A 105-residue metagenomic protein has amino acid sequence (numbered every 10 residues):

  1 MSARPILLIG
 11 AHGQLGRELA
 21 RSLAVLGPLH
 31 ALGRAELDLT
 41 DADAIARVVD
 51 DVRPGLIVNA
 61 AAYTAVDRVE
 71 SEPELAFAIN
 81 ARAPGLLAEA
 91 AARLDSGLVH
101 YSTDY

Functional and structural regions predicted by a protein language model:
A3-V25: N-terminal Rossmann NAD(P)H-binding glycine-rich loop of SDR-like oxidoreductase domains
P5, P28, R53-G55, G97: Structural signature of beta-strand start/N-cap positions in the alpha/beta core of ABC transporter nucleotide-binding
I9, L32, I57-A61, L98-T103: SDR active-site strand-loop-helix element
A24-R47: Adenosine-cofactor binding site in Rossmann-like domains, unifying the SAM/SAH pocket of S-adenosylmethionine-dependent
L39-A81: NAD(P)H-binding glycine-rich loop region in Rossmannoid oxidoreductase-like domains and their noncatalytic homologs
S71-V99: NAD(P)-cofactor binding segment of oxidoreductase domains
